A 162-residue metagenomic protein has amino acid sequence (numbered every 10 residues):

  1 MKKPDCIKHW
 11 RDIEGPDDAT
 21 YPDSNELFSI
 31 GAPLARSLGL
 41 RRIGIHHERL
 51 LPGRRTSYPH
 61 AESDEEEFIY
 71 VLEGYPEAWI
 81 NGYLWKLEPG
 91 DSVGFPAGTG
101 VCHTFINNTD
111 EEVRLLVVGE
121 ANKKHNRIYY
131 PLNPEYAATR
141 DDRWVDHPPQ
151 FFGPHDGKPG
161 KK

Functional and structural regions predicted by a protein language model:
M1-R42, Y129-K162: A short, N-terminal "cap"/entry segment at the start of jelly-roll beta-barrel domains of the cupin/DSBH fold
S29-P33, H46-E62, G100: Conserved short histidine dyad/triad with adjacent acidic residue
L40-I45, S63-E66, V71-E73, E88 (+2 more regions): Short connector loops at helix/strand junctions that flank enzyme active sites, especially segments positioning acidic
H47-L51, A61-W79, V118-E120: Short, conserved beta-strand element in jelly-roll/cupin
G74, G90, F105: Short hydrophobic/aromatic patches on the structural cores and recognition surfaces of FHA
G82-A97: Short acidic-glycine-tyrosine-enriched beta hairpin
A97-H125: Ligand-binding loop in jelly-roll beta-barrel domains
